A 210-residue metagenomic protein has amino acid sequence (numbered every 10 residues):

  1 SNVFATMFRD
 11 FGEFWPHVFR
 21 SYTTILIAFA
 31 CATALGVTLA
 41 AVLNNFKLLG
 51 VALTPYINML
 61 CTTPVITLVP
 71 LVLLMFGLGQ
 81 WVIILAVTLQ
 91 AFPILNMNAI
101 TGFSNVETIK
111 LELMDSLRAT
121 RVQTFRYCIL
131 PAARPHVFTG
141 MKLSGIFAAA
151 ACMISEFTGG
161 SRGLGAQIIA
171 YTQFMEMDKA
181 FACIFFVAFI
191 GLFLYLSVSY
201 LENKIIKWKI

Functional and structural regions predicted by a protein language model:
S1-A30: Periplasmic/extracellular loop-to-transmembrane helix junction in inner-membrane transport proteins
S1-R9, G159-T172: Short hydrophobic, aromatic-rich alpha-helical segments embedded in or entering the lipid bilayer of multi-pass
I27-I57: Transmembrane-helix boundary motif in ABC transporter permease subunits
N58-A91, T101-G102: Generic hydrophobic transmembrane alpha-helix motif, especially the helices
L85, L89, R121-I154, A182 (+3 more regions): Transmembrane alpha-helices
N98-G140, L164, I168: Short cytoplasmic-facing helical segments at TM-TM junctions of multi-pass membrane proteins
G165-E202: Hydrophobic alpha-helical transmembrane segments of polytopic membrane proteins
E202-I210: Short cytosolic juxtamembrane segments of multi-pass membrane proteins
